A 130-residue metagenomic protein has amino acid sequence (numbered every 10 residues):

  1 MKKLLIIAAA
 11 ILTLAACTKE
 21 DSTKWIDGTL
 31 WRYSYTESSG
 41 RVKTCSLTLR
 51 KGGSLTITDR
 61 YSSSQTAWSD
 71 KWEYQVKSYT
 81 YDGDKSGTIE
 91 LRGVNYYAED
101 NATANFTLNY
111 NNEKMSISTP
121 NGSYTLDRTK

Functional and structural regions predicted by a protein language model:
K2-I7: Sec-dependent signal peptide recognition, specifically the positively charged N-region followed immediately by
L14-A16: C-terminal motif of bacterial Sec signal peptides marking the signal peptidase cleavage site
T18-D21: Bacterial signal peptide processing site
T23-V42, S78: Tryptophan-anchored aromatic micro-motifs
G40, D59-K114, S118-P120: Contiguous, well-ordered beta-strand patches that form the walls/edges of small beta-barrel/beta-sandwich domains
V42, T48-Y61: Short beta-rich binding modules
S118-K130: Short, low-complexity, Pro/Ser/Thr/Gly-rich segments in the mature regions of secreted, periplasmic
